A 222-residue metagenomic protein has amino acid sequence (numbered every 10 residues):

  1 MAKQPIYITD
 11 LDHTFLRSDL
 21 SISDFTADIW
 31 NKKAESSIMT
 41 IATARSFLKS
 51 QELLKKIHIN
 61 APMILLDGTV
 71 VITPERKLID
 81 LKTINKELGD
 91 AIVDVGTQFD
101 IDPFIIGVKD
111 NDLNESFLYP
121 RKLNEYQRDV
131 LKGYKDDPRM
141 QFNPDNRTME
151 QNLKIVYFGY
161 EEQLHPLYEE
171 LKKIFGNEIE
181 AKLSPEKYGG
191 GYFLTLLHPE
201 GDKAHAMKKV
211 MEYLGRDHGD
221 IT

Functional and structural regions predicted by a protein language model:
M1-Q4, L65, R216: Short, small/polar residue-rich loop motifs at catalytic or cofactor-binding pockets
K3-L20, I92: Asp-based phosphoryl-transfer active-site loop
P5, A61, G219: Conserved acidic residues
D10-D12, D67-G68, S184: Fold-independent oxyanion-binding glycine-rich loops and adjacent beta-strand/coil segments at enzyme active sites
F15, I72-E75, G189-F193: A short acidic, helix-capping loop that chelates divalent metal ions and anchors anionic groups
L16-R17, S37, L78-D80, K154-I155 (+1 more regions): Short, contiguous strand/loop micro-motifs
S21-R128: Active-site phosphate-binding/coordination module
N111-T222: Conserved acidic, metal-coordinating active-site core of Asp-based, Mg2+-dependent phosphoryl-transfer enzymes
